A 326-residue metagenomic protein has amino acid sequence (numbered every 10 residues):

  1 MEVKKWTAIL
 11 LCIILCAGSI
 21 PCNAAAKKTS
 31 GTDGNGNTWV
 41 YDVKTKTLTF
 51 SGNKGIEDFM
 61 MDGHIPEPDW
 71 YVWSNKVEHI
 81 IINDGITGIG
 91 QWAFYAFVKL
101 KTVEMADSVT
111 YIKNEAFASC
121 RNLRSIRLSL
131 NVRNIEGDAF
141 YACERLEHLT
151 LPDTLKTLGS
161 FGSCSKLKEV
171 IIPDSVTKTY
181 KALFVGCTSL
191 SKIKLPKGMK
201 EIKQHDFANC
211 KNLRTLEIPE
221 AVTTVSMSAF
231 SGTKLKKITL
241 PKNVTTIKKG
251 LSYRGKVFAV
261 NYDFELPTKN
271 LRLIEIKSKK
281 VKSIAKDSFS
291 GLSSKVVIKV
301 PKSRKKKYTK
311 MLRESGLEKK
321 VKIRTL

Functional and structural regions predicted by a protein language model:
M1-L10: Bacterial N-terminal signal peptides that target proteins for export
L10-G18: Bacterial N-terminal signal peptides
A17-T29: Sec-dependent signal peptide cleavage junction
A24, T47-G55, S74-G88, V98-Y111 (+9 more regions): Structural signature of tandem-repeat unit edges
K28-T49, L312-G316: GGW-centered surface loops in extracellular recognition modules
I56-K76: Extended Gly/Ser/Thr-rich low-complexity repeat segments, especially those forming or decorating extracellular
G90-A93, K113-A118, E136-A139, G159-F161 (+5 more regions): Consensus positions within tandem repeat domains that build extended binding/scaffold surfaces
W92, L251, G255, D287-S288 (+1 more regions): Short, aromatic/basic amphipathic alpha-helical patches
